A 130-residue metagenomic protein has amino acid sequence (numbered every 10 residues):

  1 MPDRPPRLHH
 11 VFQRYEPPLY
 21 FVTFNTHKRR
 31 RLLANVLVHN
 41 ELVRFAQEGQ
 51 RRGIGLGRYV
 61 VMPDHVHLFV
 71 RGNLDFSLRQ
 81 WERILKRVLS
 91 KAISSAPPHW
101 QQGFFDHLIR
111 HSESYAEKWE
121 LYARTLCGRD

Functional and structural regions predicted by a protein language model:
M1-D130: Short catalytic/metal-binding and nucleic-acid-binding patches
